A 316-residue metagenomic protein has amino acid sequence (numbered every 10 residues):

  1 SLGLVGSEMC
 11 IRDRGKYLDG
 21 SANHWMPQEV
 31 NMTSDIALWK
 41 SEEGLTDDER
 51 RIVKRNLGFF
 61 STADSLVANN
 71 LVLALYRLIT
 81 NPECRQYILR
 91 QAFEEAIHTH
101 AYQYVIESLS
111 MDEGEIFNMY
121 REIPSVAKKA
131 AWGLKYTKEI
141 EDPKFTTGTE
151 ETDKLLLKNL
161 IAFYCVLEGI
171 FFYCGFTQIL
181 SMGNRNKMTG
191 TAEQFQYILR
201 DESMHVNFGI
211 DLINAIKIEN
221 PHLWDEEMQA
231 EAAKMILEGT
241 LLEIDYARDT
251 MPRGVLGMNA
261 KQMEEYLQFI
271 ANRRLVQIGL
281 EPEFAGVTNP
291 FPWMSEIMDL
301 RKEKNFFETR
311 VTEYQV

Functional and structural regions predicted by a protein language model:
L2-C10: Short, small-residue-biased leader/transition segments that mark boundaries at the very start of proteins
D13-S34, K129-W132, Y136: Acidic, low-complexity proline/glycine-rich segments
S21-N56, A68-L71, N81, E95: An N-terminal structural lobe/cap that precedes and organizes the functional/catalytic core across diverse proteins
T33-F59, F117-V166, G183-T189, L242: Acidic/His metal-coordination segments adjacent to aromatic residues that form catalytic metal sites in metalloenzymes
D48-R77, I97-H100, L157-M182, M204-F208: Alpha-helical bundle segments that constitute or directly flank the non-heme di-iron/ferroxidase center
L73-T146: Long, hydrophobic, well-ordered secondary-structure blocks that form the structural core and pocket-lining surfaces
A74-Q86, E107-I116, T147-N159, T177-Y197 (+2 more regions): Inter-helical turn/loop segments and adjacent helix faces that build the functional surface of alpha-helical bundle
P221-V316: Extended, helix-rich structural scaffolds rather than catalytic motifs
